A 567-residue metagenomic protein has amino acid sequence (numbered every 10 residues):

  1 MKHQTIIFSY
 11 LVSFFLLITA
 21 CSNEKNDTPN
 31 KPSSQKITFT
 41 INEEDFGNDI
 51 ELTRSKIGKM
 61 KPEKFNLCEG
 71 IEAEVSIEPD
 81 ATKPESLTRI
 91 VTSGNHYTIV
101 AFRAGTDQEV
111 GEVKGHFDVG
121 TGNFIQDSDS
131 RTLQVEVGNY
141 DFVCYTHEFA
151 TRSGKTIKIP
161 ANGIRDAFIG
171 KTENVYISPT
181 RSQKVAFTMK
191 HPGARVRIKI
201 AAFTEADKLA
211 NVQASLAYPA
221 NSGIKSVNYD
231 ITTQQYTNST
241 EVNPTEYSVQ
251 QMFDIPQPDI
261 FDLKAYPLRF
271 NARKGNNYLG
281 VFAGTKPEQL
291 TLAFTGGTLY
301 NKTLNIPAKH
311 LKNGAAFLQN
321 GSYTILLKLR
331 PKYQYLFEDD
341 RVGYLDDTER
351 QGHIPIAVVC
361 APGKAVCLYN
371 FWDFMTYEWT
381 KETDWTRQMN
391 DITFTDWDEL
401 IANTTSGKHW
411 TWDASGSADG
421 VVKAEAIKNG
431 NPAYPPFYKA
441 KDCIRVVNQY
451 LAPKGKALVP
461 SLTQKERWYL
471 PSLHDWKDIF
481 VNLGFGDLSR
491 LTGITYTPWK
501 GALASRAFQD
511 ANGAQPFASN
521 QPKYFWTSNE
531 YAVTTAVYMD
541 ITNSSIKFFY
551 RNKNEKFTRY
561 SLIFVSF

Functional and structural regions predicted by a protein language model:
M1-S9: Bacterial N-terminal signal peptides that target proteins for export
K2, I18-Y335, D384-E425: Sec-type signal peptide cleavage vicinity
S9-I18: Bacterial N-terminal signal peptides
E44, A361, C367-W372, P471-W476 (+1 more regions): Active-site-proximal beta-strand/loop segments in catalytic clefts of secreted hydrolases
V143-Y145, R197-K199, A365-C367, R467-Y469 (+2 more regions): Residues within well-ordered beta-strands of beta-sheet-rich folds
R330-V459, Q464, N554-V565: Extracellular adhesion/carbohydrate-recognition regions
A433-R467, L473-T542: An exposed tryptophan-centered "aromatic clamp" motif
F525, N529-F567: Solvent-exposed, polar surface segments
